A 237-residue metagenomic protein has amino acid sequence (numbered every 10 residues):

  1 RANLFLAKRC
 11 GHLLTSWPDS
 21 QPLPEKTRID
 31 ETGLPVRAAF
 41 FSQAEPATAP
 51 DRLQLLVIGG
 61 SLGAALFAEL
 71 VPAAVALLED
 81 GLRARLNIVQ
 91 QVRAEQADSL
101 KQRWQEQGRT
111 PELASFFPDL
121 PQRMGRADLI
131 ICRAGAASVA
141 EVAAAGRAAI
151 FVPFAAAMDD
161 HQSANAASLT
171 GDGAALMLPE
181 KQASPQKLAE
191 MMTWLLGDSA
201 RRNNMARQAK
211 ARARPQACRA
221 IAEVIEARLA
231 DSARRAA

Functional and structural regions predicted by a protein language model:
R1-N3, S16-L23, S99, S138-V139 (+1 more regions): Short, glycine/polar-rich helix-capping loops at beta-to-alpha or helix-loop-helix junctions that flank or form
R1-Q43: Active-site-proximal region of nucleotide-activated glycan assembly enzymes, centered on histidine/acidic-rich loops
R37, F41-Q54, R201, L229: A short helix/loop element that forms part of the nucleotide-sugar donor recognition site in Leloir-type
E45-I130, S163-A167, G171, L178-K187: Donor-nucleotide binding loops and adjacent catalytic segments primarily of GT-B fold Leloir glycosyltransferases
G125-A140, R147-A148: Acidic donor-binding loop of glycosyltransferase active sites
C132, A148-D159: Short hydrophobic beta-strand element within catalytic cores of glycosyltransferases and related nucleotide-activated
R201-P215: A short, well-ordered alpha-helix in the C-terminal region of glycosyltransferases
R214-A237: C-terminal alpha-helical cap of glycosyltransferases
